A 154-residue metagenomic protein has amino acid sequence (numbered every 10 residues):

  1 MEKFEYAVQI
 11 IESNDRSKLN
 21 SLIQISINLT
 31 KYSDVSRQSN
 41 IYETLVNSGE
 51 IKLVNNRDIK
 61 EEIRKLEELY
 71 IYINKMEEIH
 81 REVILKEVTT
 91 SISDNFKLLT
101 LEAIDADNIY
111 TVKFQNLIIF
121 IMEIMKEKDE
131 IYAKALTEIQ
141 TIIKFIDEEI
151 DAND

Functional and structural regions predicted by a protein language model:
M1-D154: Long, hydrophobic alpha-helical segments that serve as membrane-spanning/inserting helices
